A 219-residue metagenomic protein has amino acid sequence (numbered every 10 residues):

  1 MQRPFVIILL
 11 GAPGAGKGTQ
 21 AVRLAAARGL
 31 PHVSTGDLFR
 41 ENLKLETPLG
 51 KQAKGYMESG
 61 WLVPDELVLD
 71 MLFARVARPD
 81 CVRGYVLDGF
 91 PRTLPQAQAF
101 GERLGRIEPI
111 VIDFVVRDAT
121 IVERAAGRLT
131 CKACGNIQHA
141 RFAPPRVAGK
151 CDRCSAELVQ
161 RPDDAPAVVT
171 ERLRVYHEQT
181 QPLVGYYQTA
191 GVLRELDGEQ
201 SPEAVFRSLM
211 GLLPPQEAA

Functional and structural regions predicted by a protein language model:
M1-A219: Glycine-rich phosphate-binding loop of ATP-dependent small-molecule kinases
